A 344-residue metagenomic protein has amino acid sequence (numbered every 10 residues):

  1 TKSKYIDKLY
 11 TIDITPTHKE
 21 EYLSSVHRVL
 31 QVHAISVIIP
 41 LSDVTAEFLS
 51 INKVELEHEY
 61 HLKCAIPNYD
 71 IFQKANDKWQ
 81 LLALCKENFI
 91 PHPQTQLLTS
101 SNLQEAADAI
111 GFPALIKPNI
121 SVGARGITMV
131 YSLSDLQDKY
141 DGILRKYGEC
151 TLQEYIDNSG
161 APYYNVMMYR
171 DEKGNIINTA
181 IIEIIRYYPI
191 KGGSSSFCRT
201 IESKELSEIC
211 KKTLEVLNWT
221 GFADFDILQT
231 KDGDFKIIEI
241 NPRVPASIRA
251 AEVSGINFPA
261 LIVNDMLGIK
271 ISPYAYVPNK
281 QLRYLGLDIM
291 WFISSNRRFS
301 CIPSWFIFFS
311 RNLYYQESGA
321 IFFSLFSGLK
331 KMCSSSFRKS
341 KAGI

Functional and structural regions predicted by a protein language model:
T1-A65, C333-K339, G343: ATP-binding N-terminal substructure of ATP-dependent carboxylate-amine bond-forming enzymes
A34, H61, G111, Y147-G148 (+1 more regions): Residue-level detector of structured alpha->beta connecting loops
F72-G160, R170-N175, K204-E208, S336: Active-site nucleotide/adenylate-binding loops and adjacent lid/helix of ATP-dependent enzymes
Q104-A106, N264-I344: Peripheral (often C-terminal) accessory segments that flank ATP-dependent C-N-forming ligase machineries
A114, I177, K236-E239: Protein kinase-like catalytic core scaffold
S134, I143, E154-N218, Q229 (+1 more regions): ATP-dependent carboxylate/phosphate-activation module, predominantly the ATP-grasp catalytic core and closely related
T220-D232: A short glycine-rich, hydrophobically flanked beta-strand micro-motif that places a catalytic Asp/Glu for divalent metal
